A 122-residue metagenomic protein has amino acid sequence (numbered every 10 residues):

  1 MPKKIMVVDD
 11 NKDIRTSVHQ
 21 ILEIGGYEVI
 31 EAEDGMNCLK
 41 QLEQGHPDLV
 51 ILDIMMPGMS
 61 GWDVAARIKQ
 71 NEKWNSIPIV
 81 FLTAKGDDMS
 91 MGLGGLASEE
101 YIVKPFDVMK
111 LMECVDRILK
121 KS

Functional and structural regions predicted by a protein language model:
K12-I30: Two-component/phosphorelay signaling modules centered on CheY-like receiver
A32-M36: Conserved Asp/Asn-Gly motif in the active-site loop of CheY-like receiver
H46-I51: Active-site beta3 strand of CheY-like receiver
D53, T83: Active-site residues of response regulator receiver
M56: Receiver (REC) domain active-site loop signature in two-component systems and cognate sites in sensor histidine kinases
F106-D116: C-terminal output helix
